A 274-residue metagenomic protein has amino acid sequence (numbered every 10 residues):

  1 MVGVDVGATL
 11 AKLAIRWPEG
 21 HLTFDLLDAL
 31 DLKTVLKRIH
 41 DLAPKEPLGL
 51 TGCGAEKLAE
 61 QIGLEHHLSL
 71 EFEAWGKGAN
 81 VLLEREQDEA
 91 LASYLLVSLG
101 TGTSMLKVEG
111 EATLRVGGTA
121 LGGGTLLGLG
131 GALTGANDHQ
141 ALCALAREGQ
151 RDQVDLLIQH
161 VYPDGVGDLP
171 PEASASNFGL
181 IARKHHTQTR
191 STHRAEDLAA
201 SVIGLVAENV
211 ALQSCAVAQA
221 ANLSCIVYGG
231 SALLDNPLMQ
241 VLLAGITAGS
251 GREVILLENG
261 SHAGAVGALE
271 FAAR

Functional and structural regions predicted by a protein language model:
M1-L22, S93-G110: Gly/Thr-rich phosphate-binding beta-strand-loop-beta motif of the actin/hexokinase/Hsp70
D5, G49-T51, L95-G102, L106 (+3 more regions): Short beta-strand segments
L10, L50-L58, A216-I246, S261: Glycine-rich phosphate-binding loops at beta-strand->alpha-helix junctions
A11, W17-L50, A55-K57, G63: N-terminal phosphate-binding loop and adjacent alpha-helix
H67-L96, T101-L114, V266-A272: Conserved phosphate-binding catalytic cores of ATP/NTP-utilizing and phosphoryl-transfer enzymes
G76-L83, L126-G130, D138, C143 (+2 more regions): Glycine-rich phosphate-binding/hydrolytic loop that grips phosphoryl groups
E111-P163: Glycine-rich phosphate-binding loop plus the immediately following alpha-helix
D168-C225, A232, L257: Adenine-nucleotide phosphate-binding core of ATP-dependent small-molecule kinases
